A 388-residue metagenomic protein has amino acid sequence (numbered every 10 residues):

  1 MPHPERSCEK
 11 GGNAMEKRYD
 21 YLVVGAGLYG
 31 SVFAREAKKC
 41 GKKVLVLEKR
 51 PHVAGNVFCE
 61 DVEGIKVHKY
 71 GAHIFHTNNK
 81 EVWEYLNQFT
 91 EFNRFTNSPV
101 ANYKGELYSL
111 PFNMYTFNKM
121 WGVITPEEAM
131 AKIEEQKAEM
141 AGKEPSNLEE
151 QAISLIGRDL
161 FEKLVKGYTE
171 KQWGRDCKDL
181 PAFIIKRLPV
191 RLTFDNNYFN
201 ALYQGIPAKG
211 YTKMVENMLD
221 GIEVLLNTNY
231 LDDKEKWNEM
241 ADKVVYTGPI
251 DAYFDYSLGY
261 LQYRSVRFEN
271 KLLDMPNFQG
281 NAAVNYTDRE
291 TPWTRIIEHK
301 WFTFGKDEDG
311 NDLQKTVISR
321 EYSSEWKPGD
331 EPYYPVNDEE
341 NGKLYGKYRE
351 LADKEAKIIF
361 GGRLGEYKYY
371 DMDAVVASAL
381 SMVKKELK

Functional and structural regions predicted by a protein language model:
H3-A14: Short, Lys/Arg-enriched N-terminal segments with co-localized hydrophobic residues within the first ~10-30 amino acids
Y19-V46: N-terminal Rossmann-like FAD-binding beta1-loop-alpha1 element of flavoenzymes
L28-Y29, P51-V53, Y115, E170 (+5 more regions): Short, solvent-exposed loop/turn segments at secondary-structure junctions
K38-E63: Glycine-rich FAD pyrophosphate-binding loop
C40, Y230-L351: Mid-domain catalytic core of redox enzymes that form a hydrophobic substrate pocket/lid adjacent to a catalytic redox
E63-E139: Dinucleotide-binding Rossmann-like beta1-alpha1 core, especially the glycine-rich loop that anchors the ADP
K104-S109, M114-K243, T247, A252-F254: Active-site/ligand-binding neighborhood in enzyme catalytic cores
E331-K388: C-terminal catalytic lobe of FAD-dependent flavoproteins
